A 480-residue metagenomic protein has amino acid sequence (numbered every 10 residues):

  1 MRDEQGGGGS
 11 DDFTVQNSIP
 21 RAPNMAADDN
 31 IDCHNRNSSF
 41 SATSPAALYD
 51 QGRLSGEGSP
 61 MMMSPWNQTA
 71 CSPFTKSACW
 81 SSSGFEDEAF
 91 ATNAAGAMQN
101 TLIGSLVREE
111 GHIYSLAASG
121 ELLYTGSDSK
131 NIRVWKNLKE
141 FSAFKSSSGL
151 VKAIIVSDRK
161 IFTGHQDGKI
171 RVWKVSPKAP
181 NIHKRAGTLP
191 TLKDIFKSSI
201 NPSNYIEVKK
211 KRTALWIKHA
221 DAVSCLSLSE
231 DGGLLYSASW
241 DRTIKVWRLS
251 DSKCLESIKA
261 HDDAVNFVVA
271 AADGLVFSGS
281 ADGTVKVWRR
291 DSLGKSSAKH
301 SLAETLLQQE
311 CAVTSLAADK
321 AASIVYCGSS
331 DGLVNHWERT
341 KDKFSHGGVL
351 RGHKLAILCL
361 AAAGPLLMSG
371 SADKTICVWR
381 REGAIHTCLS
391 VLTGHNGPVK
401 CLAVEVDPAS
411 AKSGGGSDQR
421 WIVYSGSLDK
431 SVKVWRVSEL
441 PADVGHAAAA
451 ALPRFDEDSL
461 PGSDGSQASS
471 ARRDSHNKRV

Functional and structural regions predicted by a protein language model:
M1-G58, M62-M63, Q68, H183-K211 (+1 more regions): Terminal intrinsically disordered, low-complexity extensions flanking WD-repeat/beta-propeller proteins
F85-E109, K136-K139, S203-L215, S301: A short helix->beta-strand "capping" segment at the edge of beta-propeller domains
I103-R108, F141-S146, R185-T191, A214-K218 (+5 more regions): Short C-terminal beta-strands that terminate individual repeats in beta-propeller domains, predominantly WD40 blades
E110-L116, G149-I155, F196-S199, R212-L228 (+5 more regions): Canonical WD40 repeat/beta-propeller blade segments in eukaryotic WD-repeat proteins
E121-Y124, S142, R159-F162, G232-Y236 (+8 more regions): Structural hallmark of WD40 beta-propellers
G126-S129, G164-D167, A222, D231 (+7 more regions): Conserved strand-to-loop turn within each blade of WD40 beta-propeller repeats
I132-K136, I170-K174, A238, I244-R248 (+4 more regions): WD40-repeat beta-propellers
K174-N181, R289-S297, E338-D342, R380-A384 (+1 more regions): Short loop/turn segments immediately following beta-strands, especially the blade-tip and inter-blade linker loops
